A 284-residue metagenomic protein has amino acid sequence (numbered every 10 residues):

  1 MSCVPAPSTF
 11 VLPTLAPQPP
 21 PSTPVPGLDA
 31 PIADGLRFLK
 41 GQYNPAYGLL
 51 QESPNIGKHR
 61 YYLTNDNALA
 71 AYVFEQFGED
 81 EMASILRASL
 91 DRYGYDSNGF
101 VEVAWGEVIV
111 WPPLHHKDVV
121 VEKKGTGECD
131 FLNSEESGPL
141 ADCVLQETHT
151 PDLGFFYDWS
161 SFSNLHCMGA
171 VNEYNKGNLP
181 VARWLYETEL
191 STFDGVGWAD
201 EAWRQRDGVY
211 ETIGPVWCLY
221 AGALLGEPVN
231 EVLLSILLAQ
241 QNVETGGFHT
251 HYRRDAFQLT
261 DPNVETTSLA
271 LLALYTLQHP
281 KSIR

Functional and structural regions predicted by a protein language model:
S2-T23: Ser/Thr-rich, Proline-interspersed low-complexity disordered segments
T23-L69, V73-S160, N164, M168-A199 (+4 more regions): Low-complexity, Ser/Thr/Pro/Gly-enriched N-terminal "stalk/linker" regions
E201-R204: Acidic, serine/threonine- and proline-rich low-complexity regulatory regions
R206-L219, D261-S268: Amphipathic alpha-helical protein-interaction segments enriched in hydrophobic
G208, P215, L219-I236: C-terminal hydrophobic structural anchor segments that stabilize assembly/packing rather than catalytic chemistry
